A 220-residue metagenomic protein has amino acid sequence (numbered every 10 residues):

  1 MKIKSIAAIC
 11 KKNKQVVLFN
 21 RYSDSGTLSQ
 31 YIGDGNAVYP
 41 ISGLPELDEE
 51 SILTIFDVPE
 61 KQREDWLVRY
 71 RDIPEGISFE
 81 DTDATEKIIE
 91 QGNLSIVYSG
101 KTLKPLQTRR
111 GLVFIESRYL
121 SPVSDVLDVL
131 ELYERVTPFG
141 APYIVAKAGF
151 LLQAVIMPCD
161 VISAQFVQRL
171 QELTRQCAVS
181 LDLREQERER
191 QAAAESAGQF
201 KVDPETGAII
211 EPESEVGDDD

Functional and structural regions predicted by a protein language model:
M1-S42: The feature marks the first
D34-A37, G43, S51-D220: C-terminal functional regions that serve as terminal interaction/effector modules
E46: Flexible glycine-rich active-site/ligand-binding loops centered on an Asp-His dyad
